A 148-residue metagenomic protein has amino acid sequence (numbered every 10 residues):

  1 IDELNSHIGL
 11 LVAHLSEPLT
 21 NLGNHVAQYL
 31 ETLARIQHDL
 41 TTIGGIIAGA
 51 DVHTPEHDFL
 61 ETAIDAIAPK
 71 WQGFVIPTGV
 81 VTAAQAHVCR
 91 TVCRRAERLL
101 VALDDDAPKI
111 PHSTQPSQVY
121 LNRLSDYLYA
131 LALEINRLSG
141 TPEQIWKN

Functional and structural regions predicted by a protein language model:
I1-N148: Phosphate/pyrophosphate-binding loop motifs in nucleotide- or prenyl diphosphate-using proteins
